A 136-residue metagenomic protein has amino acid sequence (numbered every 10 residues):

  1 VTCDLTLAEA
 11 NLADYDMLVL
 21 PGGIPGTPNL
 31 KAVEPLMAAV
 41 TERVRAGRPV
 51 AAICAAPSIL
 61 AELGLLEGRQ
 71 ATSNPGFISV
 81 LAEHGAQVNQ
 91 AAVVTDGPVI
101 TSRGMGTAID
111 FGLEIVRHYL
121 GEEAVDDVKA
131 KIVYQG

Functional and structural regions predicted by a protein language model:
V1-V50, S58-E62, E67-G68, V80-Q90 (+1 more regions): Extended, subdomain-level signal for the structured scaffold at the beginning of enzyme domains
C54: Catalytic, metal-anchored helix/loop core of enzyme active sites in primary metabolism
P75-S79: Short, polar loop motifs at secondary-structure junctions
